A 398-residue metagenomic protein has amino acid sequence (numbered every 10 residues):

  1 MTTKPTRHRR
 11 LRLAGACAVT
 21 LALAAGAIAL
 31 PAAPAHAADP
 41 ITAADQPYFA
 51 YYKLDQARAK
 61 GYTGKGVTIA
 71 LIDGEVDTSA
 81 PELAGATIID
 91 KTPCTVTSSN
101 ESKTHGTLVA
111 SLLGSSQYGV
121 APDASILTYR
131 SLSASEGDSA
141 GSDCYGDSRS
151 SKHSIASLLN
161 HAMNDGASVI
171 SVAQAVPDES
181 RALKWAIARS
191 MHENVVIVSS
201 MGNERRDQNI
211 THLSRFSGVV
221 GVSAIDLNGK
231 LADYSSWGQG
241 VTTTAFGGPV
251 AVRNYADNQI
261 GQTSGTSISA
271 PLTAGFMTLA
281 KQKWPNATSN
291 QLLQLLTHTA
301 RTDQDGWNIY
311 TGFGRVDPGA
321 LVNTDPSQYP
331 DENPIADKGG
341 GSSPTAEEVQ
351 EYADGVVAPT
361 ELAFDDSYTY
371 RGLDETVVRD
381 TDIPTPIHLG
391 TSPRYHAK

Functional and structural regions predicted by a protein language model:
M1-A37: Secretory targeting and sorting signals
I41-I69, T92-S98, D317: N-terminal domain-start motif of subtilase-like serine proteases
L54, S200-V219, S223-G240, A251-G265 (+1 more regions): Active-site-adjacent substrate-recognition loops and nearby beta-strands within hydrolase catalytic domains
R58-I69, E75-I89, T97-S148, S217 (+3 more regions): Subtilisin-like serine protease catalytic core
T68-I72, S125-R130, M163, S168-A173 (+3 more regions): Structural recognition of the beta-strand scaffold that forms the well-ordered cores of secreted hydrolase catalytic
S131, G247-V316: Hydrolase catalytic cores
S135-S214, G261-T263, I268: Substrate-binding/access-modulating region of protease and related hydrolase catalytic domains
D233, W284-A397: C-terminal subdomain of the subtilisin-like protease fold in secreted/lumenal serine endopeptidases
